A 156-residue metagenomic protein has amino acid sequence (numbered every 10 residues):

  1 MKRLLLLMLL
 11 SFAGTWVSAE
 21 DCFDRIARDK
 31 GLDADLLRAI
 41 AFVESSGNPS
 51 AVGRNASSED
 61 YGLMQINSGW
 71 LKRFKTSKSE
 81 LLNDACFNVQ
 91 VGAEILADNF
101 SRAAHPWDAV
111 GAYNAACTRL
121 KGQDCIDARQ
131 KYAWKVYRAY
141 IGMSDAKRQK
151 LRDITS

Functional and structural regions predicted by a protein language model:
M1-L4: Positively charged n-region of N-terminal signal peptides that target proteins for export
A13-T15: N-terminal signal peptide c-region/cleavage motif recognized by signal peptidases
S18-S156: Catalytic glycan-binding domains that act on GlcNAc-containing polysaccharides
